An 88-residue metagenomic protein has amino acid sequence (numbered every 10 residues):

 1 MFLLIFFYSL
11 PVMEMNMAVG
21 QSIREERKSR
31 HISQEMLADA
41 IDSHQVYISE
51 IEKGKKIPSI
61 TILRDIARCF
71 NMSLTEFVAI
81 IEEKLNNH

Functional and structural regions predicted by a protein language model:
M1-V12, R68, E76-H88: Short, charged recognition helix plus adjacent turn of helix-turn-helix-like nucleic-acid-binding domains
I5-S29: A short, Lys/Arg-rich alpha-helix, primarily the initiator
Q21-M36, A40, D65, F70: Short basic helix-loop element that most often maps to the first helix and adjoining turn of HTH DNA-binding modules
I23, L37-A38, I48-I51, F77: Conserved hydrophobic/aromatic packing and binding residues within compact polymer-binding modules
D42-I57: Recognition helix of helix-turn-helix/homeodomain-like DNA-binding domains that insert into the DNA major groove
K55-D65, L74: Short, basic-rich loop-to-helix N-cap that marks the start of a DNA-contacting helix
